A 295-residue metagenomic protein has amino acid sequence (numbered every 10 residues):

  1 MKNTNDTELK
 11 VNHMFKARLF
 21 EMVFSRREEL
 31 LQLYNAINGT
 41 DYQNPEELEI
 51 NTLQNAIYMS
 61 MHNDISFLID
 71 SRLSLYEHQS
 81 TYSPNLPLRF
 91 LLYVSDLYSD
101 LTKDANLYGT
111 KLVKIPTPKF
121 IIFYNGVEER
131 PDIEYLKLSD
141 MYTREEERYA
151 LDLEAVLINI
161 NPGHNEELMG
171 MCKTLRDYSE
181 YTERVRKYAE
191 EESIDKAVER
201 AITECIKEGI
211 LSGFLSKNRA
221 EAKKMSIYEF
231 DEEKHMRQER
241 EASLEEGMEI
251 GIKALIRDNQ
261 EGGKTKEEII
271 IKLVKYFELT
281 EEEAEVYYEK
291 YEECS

Functional and structural regions predicted by a protein language model:
M1-S295: Elongated, amphipathic alpha-helical interaction scaffolds
